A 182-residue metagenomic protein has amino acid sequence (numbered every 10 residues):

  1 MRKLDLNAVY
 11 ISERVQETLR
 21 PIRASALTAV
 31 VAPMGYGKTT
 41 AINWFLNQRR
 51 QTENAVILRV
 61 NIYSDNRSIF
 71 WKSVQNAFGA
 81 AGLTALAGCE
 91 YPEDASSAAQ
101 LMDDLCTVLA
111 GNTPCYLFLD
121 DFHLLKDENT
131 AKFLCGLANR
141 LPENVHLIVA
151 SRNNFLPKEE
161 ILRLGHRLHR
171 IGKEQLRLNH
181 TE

Functional and structural regions predicted by a protein language model:
D5-L19: N-terminal pre-P-loop "Q-motif" helix
L19-S25: Phosphate-binding P-loop
A26-N43: Walker A/P-loop nucleotide-binding motif
L27-A29, A55-I57, P114-Y116, H146: Residue-level preference for the first positions of well-ordered beta-strands
T40-W44, K132-E182: Alpha-helical sensor/transducer elements of the RecA-like P-loop NTPase core
A41-W44, R50-P114, L124-K126: Conserved phosphate-binding/catalytic loops and adjacent sensor/switch elements of nucleotide-binding enzymes, spanning
A99-N153: Conserved Walker B catalytic segment
